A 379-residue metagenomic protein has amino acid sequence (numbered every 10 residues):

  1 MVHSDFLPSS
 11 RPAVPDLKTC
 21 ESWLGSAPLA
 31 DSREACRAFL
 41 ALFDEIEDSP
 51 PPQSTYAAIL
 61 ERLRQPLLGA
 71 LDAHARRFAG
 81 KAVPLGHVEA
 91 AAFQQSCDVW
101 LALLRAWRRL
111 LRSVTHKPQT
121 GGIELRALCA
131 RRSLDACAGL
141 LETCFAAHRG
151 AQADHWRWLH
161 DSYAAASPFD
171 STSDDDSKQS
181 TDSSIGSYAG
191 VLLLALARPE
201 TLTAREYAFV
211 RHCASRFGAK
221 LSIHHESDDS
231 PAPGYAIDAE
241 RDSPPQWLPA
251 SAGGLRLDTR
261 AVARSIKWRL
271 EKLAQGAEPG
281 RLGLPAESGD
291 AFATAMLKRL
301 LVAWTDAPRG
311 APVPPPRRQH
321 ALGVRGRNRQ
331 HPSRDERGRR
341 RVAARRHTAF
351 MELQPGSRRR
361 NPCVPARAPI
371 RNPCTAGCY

Functional and structural regions predicted by a protein language model:
M1-G186: Long, leucine/valine-rich, helix-dominated scaffolding and oligomerization segments
H3, H74, H87, H116 (+10 more regions): Histidine (H) residue identity feature
W23, W100, W107, W156-W158 (+8 more regions): A residue-identity detector for tryptophan
P52, T203, R345-T348: Intrinsic-disorder/low-complexity, polar/charged segments
Q53, Q65, Q94-Q95, Q119 (+9 more regions): Residue-identity detector for glutamine
A106, S113, G253, G310 (+1 more regions): A generic structural signal for solvent-exposed, polar alpha-helical segments
H148, H155-R325: Extended, domain-scale alpha-helical bundle/helix-rich regions
R318-Y379: Short strand-loop-strand
